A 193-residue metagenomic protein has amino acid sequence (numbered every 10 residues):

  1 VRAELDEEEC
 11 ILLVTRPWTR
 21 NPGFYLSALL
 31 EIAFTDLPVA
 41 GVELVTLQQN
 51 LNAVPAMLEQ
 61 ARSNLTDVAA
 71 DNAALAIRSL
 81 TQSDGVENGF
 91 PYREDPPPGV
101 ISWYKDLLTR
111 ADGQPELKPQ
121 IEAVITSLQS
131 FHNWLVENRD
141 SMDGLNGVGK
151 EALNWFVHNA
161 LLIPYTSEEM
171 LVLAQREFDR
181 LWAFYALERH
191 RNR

Functional and structural regions predicted by a protein language model:
V1-R193: N-terminal maturation segment of proteins
